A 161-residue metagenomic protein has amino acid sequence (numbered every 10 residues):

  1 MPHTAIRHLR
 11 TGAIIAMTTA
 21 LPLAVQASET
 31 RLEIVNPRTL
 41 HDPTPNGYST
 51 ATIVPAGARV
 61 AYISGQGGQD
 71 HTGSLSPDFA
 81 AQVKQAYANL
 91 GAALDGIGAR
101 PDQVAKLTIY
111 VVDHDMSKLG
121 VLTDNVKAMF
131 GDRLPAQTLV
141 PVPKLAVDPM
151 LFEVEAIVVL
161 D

Functional and structural regions predicted by a protein language model:
P2-A13: Bacterial N-terminal signal peptides that target proteins for export
G12-A88, A92-A105, V112-D161: N-terminal presequence-like segments and the immediate start of the first folded domain
